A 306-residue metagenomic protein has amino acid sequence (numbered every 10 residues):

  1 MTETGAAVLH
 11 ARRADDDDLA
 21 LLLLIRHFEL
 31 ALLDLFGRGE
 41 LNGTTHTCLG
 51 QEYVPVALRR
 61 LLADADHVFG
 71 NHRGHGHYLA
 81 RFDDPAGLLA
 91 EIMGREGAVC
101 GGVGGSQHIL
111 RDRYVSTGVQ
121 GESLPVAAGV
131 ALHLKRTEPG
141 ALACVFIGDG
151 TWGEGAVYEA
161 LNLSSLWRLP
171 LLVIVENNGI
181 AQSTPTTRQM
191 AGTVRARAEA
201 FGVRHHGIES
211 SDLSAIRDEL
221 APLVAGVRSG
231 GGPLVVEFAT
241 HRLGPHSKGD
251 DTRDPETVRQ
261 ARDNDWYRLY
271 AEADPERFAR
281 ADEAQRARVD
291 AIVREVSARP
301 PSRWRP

Functional and structural regions predicted by a protein language model:
M1-P55, R60-L61, H246-P306: Conserved acidic/glycine
T4, C100-G104, S229-G231: Feature targets compositionally biased, intrinsically disordered low-complexity regions with long contiguous runs
D15-D18, A63, V119, S229: A generic structural signal for short, non-catalytic loop/turn and secondary-structure boundary residues
L22, V68-G70, L89, V236 (+2 more regions): Generic structural hydrophobic/aromatic packing signal, biased to beta-strands
H27-L33, R38-W167, P185-R195, A200-G202: Cofactor-binding active-site loop characterized by glycine-rich and histidine/acidic residues
D112-P301: Glycine-rich ThDP/TPP pyrophosphate-binding loop and its adjacent helix/strand module within ThDP-dependent enzymes
